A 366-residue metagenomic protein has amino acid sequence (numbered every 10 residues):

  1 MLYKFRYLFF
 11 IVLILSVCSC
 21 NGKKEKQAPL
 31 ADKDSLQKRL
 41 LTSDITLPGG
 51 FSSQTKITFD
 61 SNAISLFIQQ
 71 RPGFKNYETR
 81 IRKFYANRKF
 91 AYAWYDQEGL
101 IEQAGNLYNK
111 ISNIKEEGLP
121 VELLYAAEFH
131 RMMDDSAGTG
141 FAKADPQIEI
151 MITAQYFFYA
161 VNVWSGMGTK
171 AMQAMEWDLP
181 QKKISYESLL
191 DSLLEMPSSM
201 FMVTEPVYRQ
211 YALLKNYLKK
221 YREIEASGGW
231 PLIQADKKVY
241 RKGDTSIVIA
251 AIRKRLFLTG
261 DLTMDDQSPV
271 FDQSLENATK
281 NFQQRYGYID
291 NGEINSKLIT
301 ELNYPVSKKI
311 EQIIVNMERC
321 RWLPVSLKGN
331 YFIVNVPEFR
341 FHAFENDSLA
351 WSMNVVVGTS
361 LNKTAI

Functional and structural regions predicted by a protein language model:
M1-L8: Bacterial N-terminal signal peptides that target proteins for export
L8-F9, R285: Compositionally biased, intrinsically disordered low-complexity segments enriched in polar/proline residues
S16-S19: C-terminal motif of bacterial Sec signal peptides marking the signal peptidase cleavage site
G22-I366: Auxiliary tRNA-acceptor-end handling modules of aminoacyl-tRNA synthetases
